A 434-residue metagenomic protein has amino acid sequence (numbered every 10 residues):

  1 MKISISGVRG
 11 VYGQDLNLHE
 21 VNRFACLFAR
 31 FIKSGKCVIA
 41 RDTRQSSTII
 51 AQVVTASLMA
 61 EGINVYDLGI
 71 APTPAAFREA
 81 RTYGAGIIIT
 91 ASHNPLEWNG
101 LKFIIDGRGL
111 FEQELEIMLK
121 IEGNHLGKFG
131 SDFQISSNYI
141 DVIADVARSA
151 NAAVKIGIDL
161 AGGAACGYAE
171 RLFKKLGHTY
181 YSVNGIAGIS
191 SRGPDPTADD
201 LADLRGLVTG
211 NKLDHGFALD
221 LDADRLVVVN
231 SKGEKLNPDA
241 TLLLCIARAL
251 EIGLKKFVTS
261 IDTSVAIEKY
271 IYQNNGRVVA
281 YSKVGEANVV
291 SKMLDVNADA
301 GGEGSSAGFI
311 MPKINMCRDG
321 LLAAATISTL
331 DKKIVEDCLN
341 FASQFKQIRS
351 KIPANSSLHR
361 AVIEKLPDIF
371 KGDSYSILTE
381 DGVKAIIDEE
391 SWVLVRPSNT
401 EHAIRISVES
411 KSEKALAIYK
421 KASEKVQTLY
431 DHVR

Functional and structural regions predicted by a protein language model:
M1-G62, D132-I156: An N-terminal, well-structured beta->alpha segment
S6, I39, A76, I87 (+11 more regions): Buried hydrophobic positions in well-ordered alpha/beta secondary-structure cores of metabolic enzymes
V11, R23, E97-N211: Gly/Ser/Thr-enriched, mixed-charge loops and adjacent short helices that form phosphate/oxyanion-binding elements
C26, R30, K36-W98, R171-V229: N-terminal small/polar loop signature for handling phosphorylated ligands or for N-terminal nucleophile
K36-T43, Y66, K155-I158, K255-I261 (+1 more regions): Short glycine-rich phosphate-binding loop at a beta-alpha junction
G84-W98, V208-N230, E234-K235, A280 (+1 more regions): Glycine-rich phosphate-binding loop
L96-N99, F103-E112, K120-G123, A152 (+3 more regions): Replace "Mg2+/Mn2+-dependent" with "divalent metal-dependent
G253-R434: Phosphate-binding and adjacent anionic-ligand microenvironments
